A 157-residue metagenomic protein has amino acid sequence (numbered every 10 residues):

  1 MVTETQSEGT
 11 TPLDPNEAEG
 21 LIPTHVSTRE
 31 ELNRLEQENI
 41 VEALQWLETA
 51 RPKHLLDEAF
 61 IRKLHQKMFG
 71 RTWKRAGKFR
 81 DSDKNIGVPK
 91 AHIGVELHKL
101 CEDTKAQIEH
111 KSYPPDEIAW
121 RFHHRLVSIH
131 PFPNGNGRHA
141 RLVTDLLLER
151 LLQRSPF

Functional and structural regions predicted by a protein language model:
M1-F157: FIC/Doc superfamily catalytic core
